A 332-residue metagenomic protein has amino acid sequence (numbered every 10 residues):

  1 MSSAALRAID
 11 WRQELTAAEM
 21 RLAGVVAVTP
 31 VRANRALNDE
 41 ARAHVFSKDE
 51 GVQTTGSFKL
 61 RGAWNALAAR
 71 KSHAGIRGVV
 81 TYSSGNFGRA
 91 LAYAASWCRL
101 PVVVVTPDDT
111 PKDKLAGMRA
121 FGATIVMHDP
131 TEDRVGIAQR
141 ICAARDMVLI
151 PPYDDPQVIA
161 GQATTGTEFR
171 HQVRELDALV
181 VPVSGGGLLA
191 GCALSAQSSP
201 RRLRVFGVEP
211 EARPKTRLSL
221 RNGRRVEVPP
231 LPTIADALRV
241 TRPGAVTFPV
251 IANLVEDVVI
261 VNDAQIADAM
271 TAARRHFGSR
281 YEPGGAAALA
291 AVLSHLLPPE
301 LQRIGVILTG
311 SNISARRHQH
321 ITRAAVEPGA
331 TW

Functional and structural regions predicted by a protein language model:
M1-W332: PLP-dependent amino-acid enzyme catalytic core
